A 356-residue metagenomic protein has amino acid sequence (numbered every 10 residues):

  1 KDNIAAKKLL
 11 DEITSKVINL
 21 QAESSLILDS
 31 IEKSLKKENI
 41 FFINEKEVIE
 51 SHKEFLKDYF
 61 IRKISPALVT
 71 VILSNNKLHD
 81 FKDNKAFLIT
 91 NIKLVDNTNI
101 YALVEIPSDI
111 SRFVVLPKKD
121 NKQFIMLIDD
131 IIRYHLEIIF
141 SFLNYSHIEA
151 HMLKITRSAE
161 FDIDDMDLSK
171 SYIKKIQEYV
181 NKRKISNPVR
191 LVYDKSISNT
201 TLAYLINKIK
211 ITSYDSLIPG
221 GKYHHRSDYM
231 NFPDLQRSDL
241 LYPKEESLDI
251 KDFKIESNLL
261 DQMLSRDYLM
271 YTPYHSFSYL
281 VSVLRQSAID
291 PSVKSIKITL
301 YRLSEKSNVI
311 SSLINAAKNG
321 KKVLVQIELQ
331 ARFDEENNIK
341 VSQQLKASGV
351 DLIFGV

Functional and structural regions predicted by a protein language model:
K1-V356: N-terminal localization/anchoring segments of enzymes in phospholipid and broader phosphate metabolism
